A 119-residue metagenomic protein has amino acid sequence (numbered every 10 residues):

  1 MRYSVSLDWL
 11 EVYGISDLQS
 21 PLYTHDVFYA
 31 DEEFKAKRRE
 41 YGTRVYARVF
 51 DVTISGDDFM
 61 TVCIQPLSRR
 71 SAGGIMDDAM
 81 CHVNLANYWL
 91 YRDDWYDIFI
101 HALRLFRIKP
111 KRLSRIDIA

Functional and structural regions predicted by a protein language model:
M1-A119: Structured, helix-rich domain cores that form ligand/interaction pockets
